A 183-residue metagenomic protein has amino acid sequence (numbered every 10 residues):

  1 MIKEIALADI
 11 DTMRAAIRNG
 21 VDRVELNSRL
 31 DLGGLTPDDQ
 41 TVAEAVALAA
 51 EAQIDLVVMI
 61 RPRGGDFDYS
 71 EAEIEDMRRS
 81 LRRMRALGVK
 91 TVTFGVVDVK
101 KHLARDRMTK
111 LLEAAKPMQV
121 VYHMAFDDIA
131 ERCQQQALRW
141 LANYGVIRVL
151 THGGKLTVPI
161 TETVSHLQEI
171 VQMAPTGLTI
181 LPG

Functional and structural regions predicted by a protein language model:
M1-D9, I60-R78, V121-C133: Active-site mouth loops of central-metabolism enzymes
I2-A15, N19, E25-R29, G33: N-terminal beta1-alpha1 ligand-phosphate binding loop
K3, L7, D39-T41, A45 (+6 more regions): Functionally constrained cores in energy, signaling, and assembly domains
K3-L7, V24-L26, I54-I60, V92-F94 (+3 more regions): Hydrophobic faces of well-ordered beta-strands that scaffold small-molecule active sites in alpha/beta enzyme cores
I10-R14, L30-I54, E71-E75, V97-K116 (+2 more regions): Active-site-adjacent beta->alpha loops and helix N-cap segments on the catalytic face of soluble alpha/beta enzymes
I17-E25, A49-A52, L87-T91, A114-M118 (+2 more regions): Glycine-enriched alpha-helix->loop->beta-strand junction motifs that scaffold or abut catalytic
V21-L35, R83-K100, Y144-V158: Glycine-rich phosphate-binding active-site loops on the catalytic face of alpha/beta enzymes
P62-F67, E71-E73, F94, D128 (+3 more regions): Electropositive, surface-exposed helix/loop patches at the edges of structured domains that serve as adaptable
